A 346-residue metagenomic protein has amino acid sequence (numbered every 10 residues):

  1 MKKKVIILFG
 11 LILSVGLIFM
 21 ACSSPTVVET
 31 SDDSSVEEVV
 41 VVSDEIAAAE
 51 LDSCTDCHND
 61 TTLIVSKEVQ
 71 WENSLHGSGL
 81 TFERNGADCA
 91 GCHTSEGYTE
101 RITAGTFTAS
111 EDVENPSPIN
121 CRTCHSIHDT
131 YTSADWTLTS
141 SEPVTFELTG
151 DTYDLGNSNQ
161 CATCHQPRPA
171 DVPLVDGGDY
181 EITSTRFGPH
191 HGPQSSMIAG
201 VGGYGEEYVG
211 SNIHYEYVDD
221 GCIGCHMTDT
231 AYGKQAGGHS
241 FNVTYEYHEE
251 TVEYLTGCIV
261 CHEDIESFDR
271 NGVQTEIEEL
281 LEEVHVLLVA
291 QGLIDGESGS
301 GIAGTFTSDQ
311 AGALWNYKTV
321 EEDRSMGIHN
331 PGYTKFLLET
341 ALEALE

Functional and structural regions predicted by a protein language model:
M1-K2, S184: Generic N-terminal leader/processing signal
K2-N59, L63-S66, Y245-E250, E266-E346: N-terminal export/targeting leaders of redox proteins
C22-G156, T163, P169-E250, V320: Sequence context of c-type cytochrome heme-c attachment sites
W71, Q160, C261, A341: Divalent metal-coordination and catalytic microenvironments
C161, I223, T256-V260: Short beta-strand-alpha-helix junction that forms the catalytic/metal-binding core of metal-dependent nuclease domains
H165, I259-F268: Short Cys/His-centered divalent metal-binding micro-motifs
Y217-D220, T256, F336: Short, well-structured alpha-helical interface segments that form or flank functional binding sites
